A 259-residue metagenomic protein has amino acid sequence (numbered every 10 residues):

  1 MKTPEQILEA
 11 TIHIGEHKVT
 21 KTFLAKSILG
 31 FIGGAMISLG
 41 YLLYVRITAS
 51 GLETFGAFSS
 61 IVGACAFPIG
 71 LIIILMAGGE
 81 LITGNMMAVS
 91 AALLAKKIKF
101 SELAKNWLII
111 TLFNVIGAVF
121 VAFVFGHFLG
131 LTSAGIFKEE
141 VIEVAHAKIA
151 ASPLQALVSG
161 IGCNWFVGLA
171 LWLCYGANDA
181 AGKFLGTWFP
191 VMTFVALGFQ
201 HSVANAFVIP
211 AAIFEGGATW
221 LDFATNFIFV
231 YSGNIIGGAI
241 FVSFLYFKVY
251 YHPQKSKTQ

Functional and structural regions predicted by a protein language model:
M1-Q259: Alpha-helical transmembrane segments and their helix-helix packing motifs
